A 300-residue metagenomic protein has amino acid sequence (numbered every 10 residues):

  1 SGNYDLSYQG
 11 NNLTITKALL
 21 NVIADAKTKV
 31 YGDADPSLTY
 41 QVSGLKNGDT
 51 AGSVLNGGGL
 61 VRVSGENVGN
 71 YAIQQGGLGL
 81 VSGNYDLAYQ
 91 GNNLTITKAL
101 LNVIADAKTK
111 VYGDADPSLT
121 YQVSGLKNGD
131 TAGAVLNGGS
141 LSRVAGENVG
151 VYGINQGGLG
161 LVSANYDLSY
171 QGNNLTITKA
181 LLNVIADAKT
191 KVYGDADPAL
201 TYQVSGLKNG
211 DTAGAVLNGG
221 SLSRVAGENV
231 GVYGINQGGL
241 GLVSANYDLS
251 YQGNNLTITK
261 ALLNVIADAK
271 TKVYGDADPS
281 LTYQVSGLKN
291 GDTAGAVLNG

Functional and structural regions predicted by a protein language model:
S1-G300: Solvent-exposed beta-strand/loop surfaces, strongest in extracytoplasmic domains of secreted and cell-surface proteins
